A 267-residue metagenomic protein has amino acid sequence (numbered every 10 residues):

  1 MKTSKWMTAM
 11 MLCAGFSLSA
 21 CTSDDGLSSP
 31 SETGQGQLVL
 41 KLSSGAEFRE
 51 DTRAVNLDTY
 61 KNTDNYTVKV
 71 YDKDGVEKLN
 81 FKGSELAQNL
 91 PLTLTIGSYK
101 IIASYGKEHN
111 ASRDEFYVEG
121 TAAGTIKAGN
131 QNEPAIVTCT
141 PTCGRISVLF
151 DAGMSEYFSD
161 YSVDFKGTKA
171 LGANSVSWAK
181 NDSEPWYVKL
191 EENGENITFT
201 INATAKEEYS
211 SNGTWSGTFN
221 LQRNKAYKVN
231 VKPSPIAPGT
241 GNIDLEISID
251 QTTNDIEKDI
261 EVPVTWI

Functional and structural regions predicted by a protein language model:
S4-K5, L18-A179, L190-I267: Sec-type signal peptide cleavage vicinity
A9-S17: Bacterial N-terminal signal peptides
W186-V188: A contiguous pocket-lining binding segment that forms or flanks enzyme active sites
